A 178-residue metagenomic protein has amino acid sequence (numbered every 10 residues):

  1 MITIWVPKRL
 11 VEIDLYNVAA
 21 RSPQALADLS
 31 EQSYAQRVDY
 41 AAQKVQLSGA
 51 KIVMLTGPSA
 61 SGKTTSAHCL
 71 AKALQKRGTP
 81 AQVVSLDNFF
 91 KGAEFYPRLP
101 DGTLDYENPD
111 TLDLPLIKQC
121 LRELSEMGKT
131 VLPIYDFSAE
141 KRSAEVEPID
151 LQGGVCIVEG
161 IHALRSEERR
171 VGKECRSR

Functional and structural regions predicted by a protein language model:
M1-Y40: Charged, amphipathic alpha-helical linker segments immediately N-terminal to NTP-binding catalytic cores
V53-L55: Hydrophobic anchor at the beta1->P-loop junction of P-loop NTPases
A60: Walker A (P-loop) phosphate-binding loop of P-loop NTPases
K63: Conserved lysine of the Walker
S66, L70: Hydrophobic positions on the alpha1 helix immediately C-terminal to the Walker A/P-loop
K72-Q82: Post-Walker A helix-loop "phosphate-sensing" segment adjacent to the P-loop in P-loop NTPases
Q82-V84, K91-S138: Conserved nucleotide-sensing/catalytic segment adjacent to the nucleotide-binding pocket in NTP-handling enzymes
R169-C175: Conserved small/polar residues in nucleotide/adenosyl-binding loops
